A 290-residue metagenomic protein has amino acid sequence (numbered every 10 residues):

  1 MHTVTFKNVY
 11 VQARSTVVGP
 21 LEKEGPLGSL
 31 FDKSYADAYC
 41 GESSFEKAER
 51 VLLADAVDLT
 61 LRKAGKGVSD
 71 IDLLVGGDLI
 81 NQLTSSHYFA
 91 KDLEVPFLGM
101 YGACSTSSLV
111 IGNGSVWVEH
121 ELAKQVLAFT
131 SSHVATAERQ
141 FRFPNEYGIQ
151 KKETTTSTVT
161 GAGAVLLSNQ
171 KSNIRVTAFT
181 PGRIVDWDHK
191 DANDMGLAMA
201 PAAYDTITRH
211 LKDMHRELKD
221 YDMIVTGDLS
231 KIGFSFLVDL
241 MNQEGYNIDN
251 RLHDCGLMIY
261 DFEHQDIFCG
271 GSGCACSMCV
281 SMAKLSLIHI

Functional and structural regions predicted by a protein language model:
M1, S115-V118, Q150-T156: A generic local secondary-structure boundary/capping motif
M1-V75, L79-L98, G163-L287: Conserved "HGTGT" condensation-loop signature of ketosynthase/thiolase-family condensing enzymes that catalyze
T84-F89, L109-I111, H120, A137-F141: Short, conserved acidic/polar surface loops in the N-terminal third of protein domains
P96, M100-G102, T156: Short, acidic/small-residue loops that bind anionic groups at enzyme active sites
Y101-A128, V165-L167, S272-L287: Active-site-proximal alpha-helical scaffold in enzymes
S105, L122-V134, Q140-Y147, K151-K152: Glycine-rich anion/phosphate-binding loop at the beta-strand->alpha-helix junction
S108-L109, R139-R175, Y260-H264: Glycine-/small-residue-rich "gating" segment that lines the acyl/pantetheine channel and substrate pocket
